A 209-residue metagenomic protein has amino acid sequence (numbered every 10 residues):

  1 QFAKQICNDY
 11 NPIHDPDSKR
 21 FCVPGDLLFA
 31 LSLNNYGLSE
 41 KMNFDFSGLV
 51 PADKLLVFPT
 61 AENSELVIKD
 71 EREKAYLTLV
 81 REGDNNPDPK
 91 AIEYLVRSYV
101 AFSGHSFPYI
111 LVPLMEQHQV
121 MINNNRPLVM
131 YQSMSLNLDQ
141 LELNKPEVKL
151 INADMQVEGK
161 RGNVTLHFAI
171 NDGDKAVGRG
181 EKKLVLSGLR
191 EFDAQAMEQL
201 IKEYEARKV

Functional and structural regions predicted by a protein language model:
Q1-F2, V50-A52, T60-E147, Q156-V209: HotDog/MaoC-like acyl-thioester-processing domains
Q1-K54, Y99-N124: Hydrophobic, proline/glycine-rich low-complexity stretches
L150-N152: Long, helix-rich, hydrophobic modules that act as membrane-proximal anchors or helical bundle/coiled-coil regulators
